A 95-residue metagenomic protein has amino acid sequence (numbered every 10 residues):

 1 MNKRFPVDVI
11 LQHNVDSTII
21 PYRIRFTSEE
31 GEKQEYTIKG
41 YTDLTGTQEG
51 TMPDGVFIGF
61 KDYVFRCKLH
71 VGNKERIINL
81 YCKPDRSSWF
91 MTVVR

Functional and structural regions predicted by a protein language model:
M1-R95: Cysteine-centric segments in proteins
